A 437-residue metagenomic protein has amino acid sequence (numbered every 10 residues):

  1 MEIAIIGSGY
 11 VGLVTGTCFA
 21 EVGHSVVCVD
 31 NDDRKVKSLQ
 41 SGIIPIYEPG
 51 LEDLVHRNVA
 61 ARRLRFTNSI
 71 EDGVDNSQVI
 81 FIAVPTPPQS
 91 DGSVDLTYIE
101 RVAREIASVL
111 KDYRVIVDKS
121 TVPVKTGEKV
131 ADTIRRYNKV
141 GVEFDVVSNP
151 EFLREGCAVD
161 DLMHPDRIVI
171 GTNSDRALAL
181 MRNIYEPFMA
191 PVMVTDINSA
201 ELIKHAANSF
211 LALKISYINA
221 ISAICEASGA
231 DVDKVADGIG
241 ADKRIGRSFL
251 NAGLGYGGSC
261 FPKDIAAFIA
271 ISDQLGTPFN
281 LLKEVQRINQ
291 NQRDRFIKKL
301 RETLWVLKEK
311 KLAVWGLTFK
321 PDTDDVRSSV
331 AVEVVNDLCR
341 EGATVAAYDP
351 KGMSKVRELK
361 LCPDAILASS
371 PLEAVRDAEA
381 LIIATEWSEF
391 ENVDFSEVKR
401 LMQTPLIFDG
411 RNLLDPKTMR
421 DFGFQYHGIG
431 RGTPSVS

Functional and structural regions predicted by a protein language model:
M1-S437: Structural/interface elements that position substrates and couple domains in central-metabolism enzymes
